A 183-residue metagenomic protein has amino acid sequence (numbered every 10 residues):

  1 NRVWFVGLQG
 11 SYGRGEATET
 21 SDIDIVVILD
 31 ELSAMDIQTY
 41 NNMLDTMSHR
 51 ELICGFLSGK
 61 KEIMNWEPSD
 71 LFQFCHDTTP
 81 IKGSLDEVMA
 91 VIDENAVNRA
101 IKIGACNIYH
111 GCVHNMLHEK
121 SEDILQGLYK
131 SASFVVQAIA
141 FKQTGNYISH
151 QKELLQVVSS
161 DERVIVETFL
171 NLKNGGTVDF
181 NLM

Functional and structural regions predicted by a protein language model:
N1-R2, G13-T20, D30-M183: Catalytic core of pol beta-like nucleotidyltransferases
V3-G7: Short acidic amphipathic segments
Q9-S11: Glycine-rich beta-strand-to-loop/alpha-helix junction loops that act as flexible
D24: N-terminal loops that bind phosphate or other acidic moieties and the adjacent beta-alpha structural core
